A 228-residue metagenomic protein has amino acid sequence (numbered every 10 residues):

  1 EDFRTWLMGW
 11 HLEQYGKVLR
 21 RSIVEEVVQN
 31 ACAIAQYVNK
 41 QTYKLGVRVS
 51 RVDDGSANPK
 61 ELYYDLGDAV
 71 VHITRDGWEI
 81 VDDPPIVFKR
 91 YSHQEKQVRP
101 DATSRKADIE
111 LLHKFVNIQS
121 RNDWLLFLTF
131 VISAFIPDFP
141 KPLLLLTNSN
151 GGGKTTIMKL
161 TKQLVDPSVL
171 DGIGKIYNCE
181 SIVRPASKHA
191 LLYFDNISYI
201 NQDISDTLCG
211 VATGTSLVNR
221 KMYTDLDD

Functional and structural regions predicted by a protein language model:
E1, K114, T224-D228: Short, intrinsically disordered, charge-balanced linker/junction segments flanking boundaries in proteins
D2, S22, E26, N122 (+3 more regions): Charged, alpha-helix-enriched surfaces in structured cytosolic catalytic cores of large nucleotide-utilizing machines
D2-N122: Segments of Walker-type
G77-K188: P-loop NTPase catalytic core of nucleic-acid-dependent motor ATPases
V131, T155, T161, Y193-D195 (+2 more regions): Conserved RecA-like P-loop NTPase ATPase core
K162, D166, S205-D227: Conserved catalytic/switch belt of AAA+ P-loop NTPases
G172-S181, I197, T215-D228: Conserved Walker
L191-A212: Conserved AAA+/SF3 P-loop NTPase catalytic/coupling segment centered on the Walker-B
